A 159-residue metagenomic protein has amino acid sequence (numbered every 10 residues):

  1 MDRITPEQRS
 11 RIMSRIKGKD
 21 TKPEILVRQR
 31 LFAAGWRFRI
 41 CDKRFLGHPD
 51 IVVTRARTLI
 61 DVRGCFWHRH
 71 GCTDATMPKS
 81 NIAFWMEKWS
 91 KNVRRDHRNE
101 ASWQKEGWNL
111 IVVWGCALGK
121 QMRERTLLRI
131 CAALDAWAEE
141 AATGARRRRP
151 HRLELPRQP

Functional and structural regions predicted by a protein language model:
M1-V112, C116-P159: Nucleic-acid endo/exonuclease domains
